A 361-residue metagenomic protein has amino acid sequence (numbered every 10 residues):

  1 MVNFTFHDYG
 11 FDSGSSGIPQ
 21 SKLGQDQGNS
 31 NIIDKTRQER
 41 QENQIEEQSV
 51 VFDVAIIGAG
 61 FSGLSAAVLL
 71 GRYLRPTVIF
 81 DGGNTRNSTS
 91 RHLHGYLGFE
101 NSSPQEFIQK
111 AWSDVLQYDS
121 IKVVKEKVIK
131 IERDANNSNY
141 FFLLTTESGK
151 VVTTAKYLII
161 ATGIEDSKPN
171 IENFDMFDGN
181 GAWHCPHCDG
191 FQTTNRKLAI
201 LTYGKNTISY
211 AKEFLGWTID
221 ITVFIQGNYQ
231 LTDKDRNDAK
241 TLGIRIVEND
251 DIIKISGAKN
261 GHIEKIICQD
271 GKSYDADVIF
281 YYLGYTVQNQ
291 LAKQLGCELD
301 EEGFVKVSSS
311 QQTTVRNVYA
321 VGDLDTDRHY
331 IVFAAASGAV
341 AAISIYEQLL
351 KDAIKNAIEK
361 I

Functional and structural regions predicted by a protein language model:
V2-A55, K122-R196, Q269, V278 (+1 more regions): FAD-binding core/adjacent interface of flavoenzyme oxidoreductases
F52-Q109, T202-Y229: Beta1-alpha1 glycine-rich phosphate/pyrophosphate-binding loop at the start of Rossmann-like nucleotide-binding domains
A66, T89, R133, P169-I171 (+5 more regions): Short glycine-/acidic-enriched loop or helix-start segments at secondary-structure transitions that form or flank
Q109, V115-E147, V152-A155, T218-F304 (+1 more regions): A Rossmann-like FAD-binding core segment of flavoenzymes
A161-G163, K168-N170, L201, Y282-L283 (+2 more regions): Short, well-ordered coil/turn residues at beta-beta hairpins and beta-strand->alpha-helix junctions within
M176-Q192, L283-Y330, V340, E347: FAD-site-proximal beta/loop scaffold in flavoenzymes
N180-H187, I200-Y210, T232: Active-site glycine-rich loop that binds ribose-phosphate moieties when present
Y210, L324-I361: A conserved FAD-binding loop/helix module that cradles the flavin
